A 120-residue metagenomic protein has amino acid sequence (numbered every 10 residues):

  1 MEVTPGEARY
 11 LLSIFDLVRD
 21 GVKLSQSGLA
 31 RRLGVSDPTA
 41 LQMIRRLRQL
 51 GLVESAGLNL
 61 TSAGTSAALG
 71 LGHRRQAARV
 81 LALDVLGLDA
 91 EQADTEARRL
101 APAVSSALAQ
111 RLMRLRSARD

Functional and structural regions predicted by a protein language model:
M1-L11, R114: Short alpha-helical segments that sit at the start of domains
E7-V22: Short amphipathic alpha-helical interface segments
D20-R32: Short acidic, hydrophobic short linear motifs in intrinsically disordered regions
L33-Q49: Short amphipathic alpha-helical interaction segments
R48-L58: A short, conserved structural fragment
G57-R75: Basic, amphipathic "hinge/linker" alpha-helix immediately C-terminal to the N-terminal HTH DNA-binding motif
A77-D120: Amphipathic alpha-helical dimerization/coiled-coil segments that flank or bridge DNA-binding/regulatory modules
